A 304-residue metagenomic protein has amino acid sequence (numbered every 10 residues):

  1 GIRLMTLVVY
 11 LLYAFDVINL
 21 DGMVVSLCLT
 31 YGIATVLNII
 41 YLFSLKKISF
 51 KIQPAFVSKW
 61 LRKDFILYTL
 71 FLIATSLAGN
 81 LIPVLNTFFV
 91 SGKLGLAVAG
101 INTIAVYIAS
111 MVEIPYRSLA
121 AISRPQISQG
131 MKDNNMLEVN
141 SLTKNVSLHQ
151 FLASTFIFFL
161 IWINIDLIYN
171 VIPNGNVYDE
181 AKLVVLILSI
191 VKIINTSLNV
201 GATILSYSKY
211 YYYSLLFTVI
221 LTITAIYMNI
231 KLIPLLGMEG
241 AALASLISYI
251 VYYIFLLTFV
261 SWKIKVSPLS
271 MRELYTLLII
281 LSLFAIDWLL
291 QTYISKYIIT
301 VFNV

Functional and structural regions predicted by a protein language model:
G1, S189-I220, K231, V260-W262: Membrane-interface junctions at transmembrane-helix termini in multi-pass inner-membrane proteins
G1-K46, V219-T224, M238-F259, S282 (+1 more regions): Hydrophobic alpha-helical transmembrane segments
D16-S26, N38-P83, Q126-S141, K263-T276: Interhelical loop/hinge segments that connect adjacent transmembrane helices in multipass membrane
L20-V25, W60-L72, T87-S110, M136-S141 (+2 more regions): Interfacial/gating helices of multi-pass transporter permease domains
T30, L186, L221-T224, M271-V304: Transmembrane alpha-helical segments of multi-pass transport proteins
F65-I66, T103, I127, N135-N164 (+1 more regions): Interfacial transmembrane-helix starts/ends
L96, W162-K192, E239: Interfacial segments at transmembrane-helix termini and the short loops linking adjacent helices
A105-S147, A202-Y207: Helix-loop junctions and terminal segments of transmembrane helices in multi-pass membrane transport/translocation
